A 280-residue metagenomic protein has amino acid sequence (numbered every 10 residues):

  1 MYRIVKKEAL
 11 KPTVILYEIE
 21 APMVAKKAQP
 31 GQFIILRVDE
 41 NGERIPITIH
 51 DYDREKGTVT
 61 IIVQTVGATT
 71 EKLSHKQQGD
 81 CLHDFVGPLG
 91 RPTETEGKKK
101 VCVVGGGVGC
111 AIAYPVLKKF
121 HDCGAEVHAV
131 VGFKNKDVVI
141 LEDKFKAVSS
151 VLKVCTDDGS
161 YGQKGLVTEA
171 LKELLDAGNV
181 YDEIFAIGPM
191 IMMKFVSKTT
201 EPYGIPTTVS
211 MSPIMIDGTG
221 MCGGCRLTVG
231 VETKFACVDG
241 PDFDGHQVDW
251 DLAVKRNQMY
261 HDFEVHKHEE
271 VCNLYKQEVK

Functional and structural regions predicted by a protein language model:
M1-Q78: Ferredoxin-reductase
K6, D51, V154-T156, V209 (+1 more regions): Structural signal for conserved beta-strand scaffold positions within catalytic alpha/beta enzyme cores
L36, H83-F85, L227: A generic structural signal for residues embedded in beta-strands
D39, G87-P88, G230: Short, surface-exposed secondary-structure boundary micro-motifs
G42-D51, L89-K99, C237: Short, Lys/Arg- and Gly-enriched loop/turn segments at beta-strand edges
A68-I216: FNR/FR-type flavoprotein reductase catalytic core
I112, M190-I191, S212-D242, E270-L274: Local cysteine-cluster metal-coordination motifs and their immediate loop/turn environment, predominantly Fe-S cluster
F235-D239, F243-K280: Short Fe-S-cluster ligation motifs
